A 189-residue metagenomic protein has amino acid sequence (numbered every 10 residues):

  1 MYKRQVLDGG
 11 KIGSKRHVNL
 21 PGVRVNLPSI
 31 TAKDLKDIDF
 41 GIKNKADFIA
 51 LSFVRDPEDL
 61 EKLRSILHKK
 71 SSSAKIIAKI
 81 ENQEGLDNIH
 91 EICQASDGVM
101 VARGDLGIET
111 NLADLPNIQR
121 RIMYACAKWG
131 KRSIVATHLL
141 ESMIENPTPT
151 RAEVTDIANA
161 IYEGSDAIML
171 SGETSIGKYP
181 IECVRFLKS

Functional and structural regions predicted by a protein language model:
K3-S189: Non-catalytic helical/linker scaffolds that mediate oligomerization, partner binding, and domain coupling around large
